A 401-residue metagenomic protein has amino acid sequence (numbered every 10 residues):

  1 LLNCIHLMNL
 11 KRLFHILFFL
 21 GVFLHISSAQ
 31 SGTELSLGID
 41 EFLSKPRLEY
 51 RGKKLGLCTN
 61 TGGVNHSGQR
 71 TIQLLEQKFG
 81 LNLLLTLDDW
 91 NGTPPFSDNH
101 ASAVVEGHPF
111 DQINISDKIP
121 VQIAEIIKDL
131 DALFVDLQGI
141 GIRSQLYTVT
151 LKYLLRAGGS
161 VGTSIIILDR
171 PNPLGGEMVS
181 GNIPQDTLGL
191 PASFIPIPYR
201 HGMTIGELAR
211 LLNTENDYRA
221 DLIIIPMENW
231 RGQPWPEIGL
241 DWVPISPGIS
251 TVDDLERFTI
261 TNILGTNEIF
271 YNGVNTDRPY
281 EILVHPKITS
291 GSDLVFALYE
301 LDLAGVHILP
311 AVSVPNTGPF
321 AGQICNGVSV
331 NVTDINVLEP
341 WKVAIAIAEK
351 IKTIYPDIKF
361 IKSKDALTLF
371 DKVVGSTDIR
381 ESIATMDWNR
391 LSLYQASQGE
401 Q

Functional and structural regions predicted by a protein language model:
L1-T33: Bacterial Sec-dependent N-terminal signal peptides
N82-D89, L168: Short internal beta-strands
T93-D98, I166-G189: Glycine-rich, charge-decorated loop segments at or immediately adjacent to ligand/cofactor-binding or catalytic sites
A101-D129, I142: Glycine-rich oxoanion-binding loops at beta->alpha junctions
G139-L151: Glycine/threonine-rich flexible loop motifs
G189-I260: Conserved anion/nucleotide-ligand pocket segment
W230-P310: Glycine-rich, aromatic-lined ligand/substrate-binding cores of catalytic and carbohydrate-binding domains
V284-Y394: Conserved functional hotspot residues or short segments at active or partner-binding sites across diverse domains
